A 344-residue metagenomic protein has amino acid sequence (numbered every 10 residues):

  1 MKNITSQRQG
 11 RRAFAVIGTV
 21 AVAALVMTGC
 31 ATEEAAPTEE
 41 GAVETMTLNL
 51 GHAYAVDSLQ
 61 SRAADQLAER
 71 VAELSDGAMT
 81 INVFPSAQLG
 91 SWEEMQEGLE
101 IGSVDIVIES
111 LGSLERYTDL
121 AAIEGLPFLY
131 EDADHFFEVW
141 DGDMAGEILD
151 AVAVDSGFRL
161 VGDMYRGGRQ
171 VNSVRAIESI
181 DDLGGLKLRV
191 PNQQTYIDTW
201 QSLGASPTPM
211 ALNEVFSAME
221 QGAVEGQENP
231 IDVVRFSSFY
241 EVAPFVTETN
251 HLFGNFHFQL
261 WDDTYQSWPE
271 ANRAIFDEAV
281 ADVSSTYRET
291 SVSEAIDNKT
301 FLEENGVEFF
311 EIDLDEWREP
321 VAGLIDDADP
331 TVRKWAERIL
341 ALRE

Functional and structural regions predicted by a protein language model:
K2-V20, L25, A31-A133, M144 (+1 more regions): N-terminal secretory/targeting leader peptides
E138-A151: Signature of the catalytic double-stranded beta-helix
